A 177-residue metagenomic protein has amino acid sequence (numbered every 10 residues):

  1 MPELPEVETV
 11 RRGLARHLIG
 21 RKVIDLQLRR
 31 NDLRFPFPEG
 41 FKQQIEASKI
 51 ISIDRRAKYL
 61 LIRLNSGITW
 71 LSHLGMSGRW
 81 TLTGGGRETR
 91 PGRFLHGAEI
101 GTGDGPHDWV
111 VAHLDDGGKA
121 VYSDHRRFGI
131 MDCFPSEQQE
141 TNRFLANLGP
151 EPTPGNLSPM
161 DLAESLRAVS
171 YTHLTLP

Functional and structural regions predicted by a protein language model:
M1-L114, G118: A cross-family signal for N-terminal binding/gating loops and helix N-caps that shape access to the active site
W70-L174: Phosphate/anion-contacting hairpin/loop surfaces
